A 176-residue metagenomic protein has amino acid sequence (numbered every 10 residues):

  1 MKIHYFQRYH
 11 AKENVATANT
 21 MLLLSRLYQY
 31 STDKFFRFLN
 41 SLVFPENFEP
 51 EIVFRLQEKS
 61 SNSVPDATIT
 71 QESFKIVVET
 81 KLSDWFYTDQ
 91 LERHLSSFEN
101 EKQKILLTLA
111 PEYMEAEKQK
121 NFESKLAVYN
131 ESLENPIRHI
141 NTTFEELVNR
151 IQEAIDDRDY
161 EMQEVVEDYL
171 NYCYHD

Functional and structural regions predicted by a protein language model:
M1-D176: Charged, terminal alpha-helix-loop-beta segments that serve as non-catalytic nucleic-acid engagement and/or assembly
